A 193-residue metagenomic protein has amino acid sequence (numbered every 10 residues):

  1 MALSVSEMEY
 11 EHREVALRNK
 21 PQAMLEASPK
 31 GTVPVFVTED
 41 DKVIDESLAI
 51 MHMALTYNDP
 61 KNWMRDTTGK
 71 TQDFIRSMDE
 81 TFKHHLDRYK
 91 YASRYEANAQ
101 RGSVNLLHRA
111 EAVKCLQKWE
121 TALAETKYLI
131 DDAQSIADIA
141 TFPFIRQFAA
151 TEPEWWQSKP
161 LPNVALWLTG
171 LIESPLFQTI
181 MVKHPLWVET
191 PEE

Functional and structural regions predicted by a protein language model:
M1-L106: GST-like domain detector, emphasizing the conserved glutathione-binding G-site in the N-terminal thioredoxin-like
E26, E173, V182: Phosphate-coordinating loops and pocket residues in cytosolic domains that bind phosphorylated ligands
A49, N163, L176: Residue-level recognition of oxygen-bearing side chains
F74-E173: GST-like fold's C-terminal all-alpha helical module
I130, T179-V182: Charged, gly/pro-enriched flexible loop segments at helix/strand junctions
T169, P175-I180, W187: C-terminal peripheral helix-coil segments that are non-catalytic and often amphipathic
K183-E193: Long, charge-rich low-complexity segments
